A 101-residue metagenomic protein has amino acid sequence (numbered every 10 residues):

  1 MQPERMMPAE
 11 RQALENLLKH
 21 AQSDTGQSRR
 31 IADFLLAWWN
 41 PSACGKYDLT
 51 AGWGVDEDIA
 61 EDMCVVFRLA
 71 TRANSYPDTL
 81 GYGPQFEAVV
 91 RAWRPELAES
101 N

Functional and structural regions predicted by a protein language model:
M1, E15-K19, Y47, A70-A73: Generic preference for well-ordered secondary structure
Q2-F34: Short terminal alpha-helical segments
R5, R11, R29-R30, R68 (+2 more regions): Arginine residue identity/basic-tract feature
E10-A13, L17, D62-V66, F86-V89: Amphipathic alpha-helices that form helix-helix packing interfaces
L36-F86: Amphipathic protein-protein interaction modules
P77-N101: Low-complexity intrinsically disordered segments
